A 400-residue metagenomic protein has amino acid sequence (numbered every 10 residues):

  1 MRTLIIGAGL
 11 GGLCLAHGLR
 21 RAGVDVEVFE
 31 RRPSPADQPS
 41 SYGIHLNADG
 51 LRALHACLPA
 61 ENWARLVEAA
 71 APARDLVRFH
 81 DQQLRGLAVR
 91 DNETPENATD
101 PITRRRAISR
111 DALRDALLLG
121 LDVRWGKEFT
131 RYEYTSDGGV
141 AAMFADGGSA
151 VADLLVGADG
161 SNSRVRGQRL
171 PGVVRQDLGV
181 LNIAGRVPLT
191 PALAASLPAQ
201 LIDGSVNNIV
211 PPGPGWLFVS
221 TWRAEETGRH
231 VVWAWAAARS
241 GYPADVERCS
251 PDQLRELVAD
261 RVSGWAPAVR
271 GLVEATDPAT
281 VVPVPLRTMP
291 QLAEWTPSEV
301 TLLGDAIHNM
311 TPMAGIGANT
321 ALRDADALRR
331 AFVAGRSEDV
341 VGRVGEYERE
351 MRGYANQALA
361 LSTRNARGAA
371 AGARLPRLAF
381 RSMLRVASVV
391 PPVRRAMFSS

Functional and structural regions predicted by a protein language model:
T3, N47-L170, V174-P188, P243-A244 (+2 more regions): Conserved N-terminal helical subregion
I5-D25, F29-R32, V156-G157, I183 (+2 more regions): Conserved mid-domain beta->alpha element of the FAD-binding
P33-A53: Conserved N-terminal glycine-rich FAD pyrophosphate-binding loop of Rossmann-like flavoproteins
P35-A36, Y132, M310: Short, solvent-exposed loop/turn segments at secondary-structure junctions
Q38-Y42, D245-C249, M313-I316: Short, solvent-exposed loop/turn segments at secondary-structure boundaries
S41-I44, G138-V140, R169-G172, P198 (+1 more regions): Short, glycine/charged-enriched secondary-structure capping and boundary segments
W63-E68, L76-R90, G271, A293 (+3 more regions): C-terminal helical "tail/cap" subdomain of flavin- and related membrane-associated enzymes
R85-S109, A184-D277: Conserved FAD/dinucleotide-binding core of flavoprotein oxidoreductases
